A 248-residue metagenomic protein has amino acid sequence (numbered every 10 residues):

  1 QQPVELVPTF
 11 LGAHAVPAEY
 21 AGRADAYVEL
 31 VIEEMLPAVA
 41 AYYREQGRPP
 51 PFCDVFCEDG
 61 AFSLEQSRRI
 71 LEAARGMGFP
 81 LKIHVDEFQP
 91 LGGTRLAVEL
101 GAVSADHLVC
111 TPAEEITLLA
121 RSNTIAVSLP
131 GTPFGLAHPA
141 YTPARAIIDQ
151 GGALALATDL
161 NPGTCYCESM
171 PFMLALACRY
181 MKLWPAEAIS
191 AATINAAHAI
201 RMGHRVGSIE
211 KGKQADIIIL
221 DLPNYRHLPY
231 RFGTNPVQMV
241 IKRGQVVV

Functional and structural regions predicted by a protein language model:
Q1-L91: Metal-coordinating catalytic core of metallo-dependent amide/deamination hydrolases
T9, V127, I241: Residues in well-ordered beta-strands of folded domains
Y20, P229-R231: Short, glycine/acidic-enriched capping/hinge loops at junctions between secondary-structure elements
F52-V55, S104-H107, I217, M239: Well-ordered beta-strand positions
P80, P90-S208, L220-Y225, F232 (+1 more regions): Active-site-adjacent C-terminal substructures of enzyme catalytic domains
G212-A215: Loop/turn positions that initiate beta-strands
V237-V248: Short peripheral tails and domain-boundary helices/loops at the edges of structured domains
